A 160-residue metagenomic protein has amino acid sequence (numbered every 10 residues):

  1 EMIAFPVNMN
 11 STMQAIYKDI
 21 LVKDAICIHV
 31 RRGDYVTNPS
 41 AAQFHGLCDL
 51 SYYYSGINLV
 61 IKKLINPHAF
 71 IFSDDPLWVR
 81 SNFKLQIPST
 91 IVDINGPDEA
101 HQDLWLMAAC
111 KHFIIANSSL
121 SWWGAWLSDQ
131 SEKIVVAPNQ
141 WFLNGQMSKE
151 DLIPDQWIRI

Functional and structural regions predicted by a protein language model:
E1-L59, K63-L64: Secretory-pathway luminal glycosyltransferase catalytic domains
M9, C27, F44-H45, F70 (+3 more regions): Alpha-helical protein-protein interaction elements
T12, C48, N117-S121, V136 (+1 more regions): Alpha-helical structural elements
V22, R32, T37, Y52 (+6 more regions): Low-complexity, compositionally biased segments
A41-Q43, K84, S128-D129, K149-D151: Surface-exposed beta-strand edges and their flanking turn/coil or helix-capping segments
Y54, N58-G145: Donor-binding and catalytic core of enzymes assembling or modifying cell-surface/extracellular glycoconjugates
L143-I160: Leloir-type glycosyltransferase catalytic cores
